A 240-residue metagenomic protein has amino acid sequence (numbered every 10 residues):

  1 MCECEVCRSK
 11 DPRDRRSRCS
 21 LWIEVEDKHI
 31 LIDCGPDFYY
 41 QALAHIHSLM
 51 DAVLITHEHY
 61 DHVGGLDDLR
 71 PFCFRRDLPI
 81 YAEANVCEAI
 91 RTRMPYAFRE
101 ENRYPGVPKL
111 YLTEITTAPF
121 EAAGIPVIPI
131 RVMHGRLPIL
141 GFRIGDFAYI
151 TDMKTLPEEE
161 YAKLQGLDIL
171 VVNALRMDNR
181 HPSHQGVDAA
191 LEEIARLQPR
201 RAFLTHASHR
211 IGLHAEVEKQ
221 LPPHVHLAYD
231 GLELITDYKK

Functional and structural regions predicted by a protein language model:
M1-I150, E159, E216-K239: Binuclear metal-dependent hydrolase catalytic cores
P129-I130, I150-D152, V172, L204-T205: Thr-Gly-centered strand-to-loop micro-motif
P157-K240: Binuclear metal-ion centers of metallo-dependent hydrolases, dominated by the metallo-beta-lactamase
